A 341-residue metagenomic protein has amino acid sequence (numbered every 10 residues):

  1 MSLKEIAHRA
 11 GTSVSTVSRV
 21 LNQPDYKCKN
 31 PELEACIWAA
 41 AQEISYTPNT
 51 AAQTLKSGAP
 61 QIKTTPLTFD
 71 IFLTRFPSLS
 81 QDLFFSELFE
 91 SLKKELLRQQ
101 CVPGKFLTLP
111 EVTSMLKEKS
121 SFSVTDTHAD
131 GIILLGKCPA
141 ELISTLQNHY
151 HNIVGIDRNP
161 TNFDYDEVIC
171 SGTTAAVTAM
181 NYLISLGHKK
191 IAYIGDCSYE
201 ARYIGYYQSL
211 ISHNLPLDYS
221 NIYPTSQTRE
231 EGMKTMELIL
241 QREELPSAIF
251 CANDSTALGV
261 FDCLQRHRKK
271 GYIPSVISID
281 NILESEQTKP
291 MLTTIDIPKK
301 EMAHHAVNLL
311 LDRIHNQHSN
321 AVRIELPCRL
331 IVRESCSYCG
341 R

Functional and structural regions predicted by a protein language model:
M1-G58: N-terminal helix-turn-helix DNA-binding module of bacterial transcription factors
P24-C28, S78-D82, Y165: A generic structural signal for short coil/turn motifs at secondary-structure boundaries
P31-E34, F85-E90: Short amphipathic alpha-helical segment that frequently serves as the phosphate-/nucleotide-binding helix
Q42-E43, P48-T50, D70, T74-R75 (+5 more regions): Bacterial carbohydrate/catabolite-sensing allosteric modules
P60-L79: Interdomain hinge and pocket-entrance segments immediately C-terminal to HTH DNA-binding domains
P77-F84, V112-M115: Short, flexible/disordered intra-domain loops and linkers
G104-S121: A short, well-structured beta->alpha microelement
E111-S114, L134-A140, S255-T256: Short beta->alpha connector loops
